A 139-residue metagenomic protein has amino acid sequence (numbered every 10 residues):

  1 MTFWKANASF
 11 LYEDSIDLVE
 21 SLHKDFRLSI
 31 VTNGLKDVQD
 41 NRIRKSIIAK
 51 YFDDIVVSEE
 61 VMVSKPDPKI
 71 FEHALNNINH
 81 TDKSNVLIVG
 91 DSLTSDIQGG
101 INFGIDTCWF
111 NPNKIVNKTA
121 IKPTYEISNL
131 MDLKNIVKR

Functional and structural regions predicted by a protein language model:
M1-W4, Q39: Hydrophobic alpha-helical core bundles mediating ligand binding, dimerization, or RNAP-core interactions
F3-S29: Short, acidic loop-to-helix structural element flanking the phosphoryl-transfer center in phosphate-processing enzymes
I16, E20, S29-R139: Asp-based, Mg2+/Mn2+-dependent phosphohydrolase catalytic module
